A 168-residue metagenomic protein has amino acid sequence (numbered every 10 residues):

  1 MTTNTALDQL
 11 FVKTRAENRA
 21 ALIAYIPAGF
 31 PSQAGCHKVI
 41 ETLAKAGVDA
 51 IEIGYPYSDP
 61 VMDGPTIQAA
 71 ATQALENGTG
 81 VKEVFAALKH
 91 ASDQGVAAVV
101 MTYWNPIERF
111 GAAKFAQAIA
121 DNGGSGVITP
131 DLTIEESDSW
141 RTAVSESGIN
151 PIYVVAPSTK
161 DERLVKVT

Functional and structural regions predicted by a protein language model:
T2-T14, Y57-A69, E76-K89, I107-K114 (+2 more regions): Active-site-adjacent beta->alpha loops and helix N-cap segments on the catalytic face of soluble alpha/beta enzymes
Q9-P31, G64-A70, A91-M101: N-terminal small/glycine-rich loop or linker at the start of catalytic domains across soluble metabolic enzymes
I23, D49-E52, V99-V100, I128 (+1 more regions): Conserved beta-strand positions in the central sheet of alpha/beta enzyme cores
A24, L43, I51-G54, I119 (+1 more regions): Conserved, mostly hydrophobic/aromatic
G29-S32, D49, P56-P60: Short active-site-proximal "capping" loops at secondary-structure junctions
A34-K45, T159-T168: Catalytic cores of alpha/beta
